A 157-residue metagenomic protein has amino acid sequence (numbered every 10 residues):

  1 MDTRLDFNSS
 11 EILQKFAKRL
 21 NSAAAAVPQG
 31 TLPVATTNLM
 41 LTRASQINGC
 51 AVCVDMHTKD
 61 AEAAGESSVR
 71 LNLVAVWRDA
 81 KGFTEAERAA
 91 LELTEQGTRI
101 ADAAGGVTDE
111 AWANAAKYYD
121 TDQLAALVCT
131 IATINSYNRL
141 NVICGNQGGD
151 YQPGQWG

Functional and structural regions predicted by a protein language model:
M1-G157: Hydrophobic alpha-helical segments
